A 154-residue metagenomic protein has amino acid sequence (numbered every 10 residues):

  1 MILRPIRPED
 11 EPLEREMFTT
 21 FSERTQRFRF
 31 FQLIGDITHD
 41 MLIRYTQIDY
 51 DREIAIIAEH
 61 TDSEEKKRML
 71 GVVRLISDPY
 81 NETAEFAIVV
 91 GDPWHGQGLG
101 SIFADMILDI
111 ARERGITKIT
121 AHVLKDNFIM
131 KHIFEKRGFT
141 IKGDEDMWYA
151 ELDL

Functional and structural regions predicted by a protein language model:
M1-L154: Long, contiguous binding/interaction regions
